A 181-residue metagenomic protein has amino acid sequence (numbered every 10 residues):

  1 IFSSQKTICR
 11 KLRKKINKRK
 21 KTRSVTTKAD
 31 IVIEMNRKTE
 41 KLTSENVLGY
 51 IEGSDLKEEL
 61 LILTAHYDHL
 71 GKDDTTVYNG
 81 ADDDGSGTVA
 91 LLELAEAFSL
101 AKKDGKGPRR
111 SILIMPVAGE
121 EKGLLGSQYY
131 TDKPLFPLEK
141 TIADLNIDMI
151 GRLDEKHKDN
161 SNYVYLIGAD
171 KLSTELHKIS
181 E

Functional and structural regions predicted by a protein language model:
I1-G80, E96, L100-D104: Soluble metallo-hydrolase cores and metallopeptidase-like ectodomains found primarily in the secretory/periplasmic
F2, L56, V117-E181: Metal-dependent peptidase/peptidase-like ectodomains
E40-S44, D83-G87, G107, G123 (+2 more regions): Active-site-proximal structural scaffolding
L61-I62, G107-V117, A143-N146: Beta-strand segments within the central parallel beta-sheet cores of soluble alpha/beta enzyme folds
D82-E96: Active-site alpha-helical elements of protease catalytic centers
L92, E96-A97, S111-M115: Well-ordered beta-sheet/strand-loop patches within structured domains
F98-R110, P137-E139: Phosphate-handling active-site elements
